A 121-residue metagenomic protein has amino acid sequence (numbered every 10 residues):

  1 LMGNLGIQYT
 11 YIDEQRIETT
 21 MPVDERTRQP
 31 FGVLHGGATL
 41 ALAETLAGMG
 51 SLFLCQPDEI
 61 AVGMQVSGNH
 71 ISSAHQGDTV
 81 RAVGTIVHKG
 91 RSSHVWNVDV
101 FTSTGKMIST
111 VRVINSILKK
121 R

Functional and structural regions predicted by a protein language model:
G3-L5, Q15-I17, G36, D58-V66 (+3 more regions): A generic structural signal for short beta-strands and their flanking turns/coil linkers
N4-L34: Catalytic strand-loop segment that frames the active site of acyl-thioester-processing enzymes
M21-V23, H70, I117: Hydrophobic residues in beta-strands and at strand termini
G37-P57: Active-site helix/loop of acyl-thioester processing domains in fatty-acid/polyketide metabolism, spanning hotdog-fold
G50-R81, I86: Hydrophobic beta-strand-centered segment that forms part of the acyl-chain substrate-binding groove
A74-R121: HotDog/MaoC-like acyl-thioester-processing domains
